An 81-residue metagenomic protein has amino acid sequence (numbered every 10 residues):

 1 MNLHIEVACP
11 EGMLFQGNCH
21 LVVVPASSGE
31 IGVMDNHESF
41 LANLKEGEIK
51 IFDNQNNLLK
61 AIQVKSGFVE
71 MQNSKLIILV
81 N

Functional and structural regions predicted by a protein language model:
N2-N81: Compact, glycine-rich, soluble single-domain proteins
